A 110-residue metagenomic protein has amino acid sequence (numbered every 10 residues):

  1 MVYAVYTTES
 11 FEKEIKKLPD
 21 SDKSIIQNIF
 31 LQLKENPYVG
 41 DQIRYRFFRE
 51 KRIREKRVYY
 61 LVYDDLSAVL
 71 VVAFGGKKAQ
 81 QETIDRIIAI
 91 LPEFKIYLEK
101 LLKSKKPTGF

Functional and structural regions predicted by a protein language model:
M1-Q42: Negatively charged, low-complexity tracts enriched in Asp/Glu with abundant Ser/Thr
V2-A4, V62-F110: Enriched for short, Lys/Arg-rich terminal
F11, Y59-Y60: GIY-YIG nuclease signature motif recognition
E14, F48, G75: Conserved short-loop catalytic and cofactor-binding motifs
N28-I53, L98-T108: A short, surface-exposed loop/turn module that caps and links secondary-structure elements
Q32-V39, K56-V58, D65-A68, K77-A79: Short, charged/polar surface micro-motifs in flexible loops or helix N-caps
K51-R52, L61-Y63: Well-ordered beta-strand positions
